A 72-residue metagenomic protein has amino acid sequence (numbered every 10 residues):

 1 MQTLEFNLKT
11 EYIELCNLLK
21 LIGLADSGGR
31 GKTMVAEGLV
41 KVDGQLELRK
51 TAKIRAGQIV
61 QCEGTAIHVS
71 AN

Functional and structural regions predicted by a protein language model:
M1-I13: A detector for short, charged/polar N-terminal pre-domain segments
Q2-L4, G38, E63-T65: Generic structural motif recognizing short loop/turn segments at the entrances and edges of beta-strands
I13-A56: A basic, amphipathic helix-loop patch mediating RNA/tRNA/ribosome contacts
L46-N72: C-terminal structural segments of small proteins and small subunits
